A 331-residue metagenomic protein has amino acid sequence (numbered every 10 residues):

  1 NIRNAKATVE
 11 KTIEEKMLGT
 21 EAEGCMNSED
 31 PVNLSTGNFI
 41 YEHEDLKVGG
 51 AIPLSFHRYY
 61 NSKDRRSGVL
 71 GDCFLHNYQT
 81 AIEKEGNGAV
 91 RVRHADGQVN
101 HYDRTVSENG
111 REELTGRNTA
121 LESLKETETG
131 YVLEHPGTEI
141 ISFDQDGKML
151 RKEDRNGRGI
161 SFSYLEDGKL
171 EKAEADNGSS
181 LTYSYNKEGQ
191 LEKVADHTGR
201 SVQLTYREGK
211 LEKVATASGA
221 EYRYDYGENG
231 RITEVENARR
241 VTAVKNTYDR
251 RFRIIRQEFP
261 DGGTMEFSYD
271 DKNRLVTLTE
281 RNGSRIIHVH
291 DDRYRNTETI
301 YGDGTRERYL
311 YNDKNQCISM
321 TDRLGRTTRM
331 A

Functional and structural regions predicted by a protein language model:
N1-S62: Intrinsically disordered, low-complexity segments enriched in small residues
L34, S62, D72-H76, A81-A331: Extended charged/polar low-complexity repeat regions
D64-S67: Short, solvent-exposed loop/turn elements at domain surfaces
